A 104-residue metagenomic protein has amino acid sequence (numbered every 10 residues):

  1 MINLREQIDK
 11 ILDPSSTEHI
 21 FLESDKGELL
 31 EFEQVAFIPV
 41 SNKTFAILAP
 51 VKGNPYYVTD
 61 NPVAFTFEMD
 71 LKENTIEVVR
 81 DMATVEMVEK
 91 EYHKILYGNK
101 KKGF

Functional and structural regions predicted by a protein language model:
M1-E31, I38: Short, charged/polar N-terminal "headpieces" of proteins
H19, Q34, E89-E91: Functionally constrained cores in energy, signaling, and assembly domains
E31-Q34, D60-P62: Short, surface-exposed coil-to-beta transition loops
F37-P39, G53: Short polar/acidic secondary-structure junctions
S41-T44: Short acidic/glycine-enriched loop/turn segments that link adjacent beta-strands
A46-L48: Compact, glycine-rich, soluble single-domain proteins
K52-F104: Short, structured beta-strand-loop surface elements
